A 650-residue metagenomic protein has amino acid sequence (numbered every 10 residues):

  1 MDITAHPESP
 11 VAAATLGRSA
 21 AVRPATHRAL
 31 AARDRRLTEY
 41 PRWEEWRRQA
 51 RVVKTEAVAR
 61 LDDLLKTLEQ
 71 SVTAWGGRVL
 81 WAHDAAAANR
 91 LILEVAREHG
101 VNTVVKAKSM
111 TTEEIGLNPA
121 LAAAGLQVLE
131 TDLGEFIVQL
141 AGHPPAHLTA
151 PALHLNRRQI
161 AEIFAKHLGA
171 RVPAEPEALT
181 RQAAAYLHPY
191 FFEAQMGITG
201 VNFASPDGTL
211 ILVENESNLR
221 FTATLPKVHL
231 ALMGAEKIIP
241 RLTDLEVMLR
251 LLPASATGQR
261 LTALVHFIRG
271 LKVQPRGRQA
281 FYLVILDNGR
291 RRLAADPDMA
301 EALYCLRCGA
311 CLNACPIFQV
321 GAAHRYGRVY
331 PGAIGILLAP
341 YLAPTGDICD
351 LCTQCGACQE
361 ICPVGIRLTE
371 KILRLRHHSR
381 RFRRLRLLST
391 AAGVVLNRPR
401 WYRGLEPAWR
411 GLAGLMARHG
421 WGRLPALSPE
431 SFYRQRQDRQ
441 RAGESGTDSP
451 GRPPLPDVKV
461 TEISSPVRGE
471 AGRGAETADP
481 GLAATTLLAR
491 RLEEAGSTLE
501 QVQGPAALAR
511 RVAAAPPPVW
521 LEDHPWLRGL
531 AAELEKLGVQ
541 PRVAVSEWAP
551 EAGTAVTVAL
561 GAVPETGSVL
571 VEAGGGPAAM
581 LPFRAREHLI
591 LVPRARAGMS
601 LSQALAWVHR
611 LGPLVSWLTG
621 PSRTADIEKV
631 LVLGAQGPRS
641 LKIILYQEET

Functional and structural regions predicted by a protein language model:
M1-E301, G451, P456-I463, G474-T650: The feature marks the mature, well-folded catalytic cores of soluble enzymes
T15-A29, E39, L388-I463, V467: Intrinsic disorder at enzyme termini
A87, T262-Q274, R307, G321-A322 (+3 more regions): A glycine-rich phosphate-binding loop feature that marks nucleotide/adenosyl-phosphate handling sites
P275-A302, L312-N313, I317-W421, E648-E649: Ferredoxin-type iron-sulfur electron-transfer modules in oxidoreductases and energy-metabolism complexes
G469-R473: Intrinsically disordered, glycine-rich low-complexity segments
